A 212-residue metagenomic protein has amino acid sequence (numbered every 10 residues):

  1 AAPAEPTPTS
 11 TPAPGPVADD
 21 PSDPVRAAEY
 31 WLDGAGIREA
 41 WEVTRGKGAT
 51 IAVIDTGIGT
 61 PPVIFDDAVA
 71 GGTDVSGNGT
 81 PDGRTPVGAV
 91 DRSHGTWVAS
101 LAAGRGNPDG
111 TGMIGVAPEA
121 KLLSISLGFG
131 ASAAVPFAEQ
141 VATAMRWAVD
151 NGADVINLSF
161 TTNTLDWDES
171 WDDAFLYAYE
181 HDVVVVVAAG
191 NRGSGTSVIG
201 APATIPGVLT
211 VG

Functional and structural regions predicted by a protein language model:
A1-A4: Secretory targeting and sorting signals
P6-P12: Extracellular mucin-like PTS domains
A13-G15, D19-E119: Active-site core segment of subtilase-fold serine proteases
T50-V53, V155, V186, T210: Short glycine-aspartate micro-motif
I64, G207-T210: Glycine-centered tight turns that cap/initiate beta-strands
A70, S76, L123, V184-V186 (+1 more regions): Structural detector of well-ordered beta-strand residues that form the stable sheet scaffold of enzyme domains
G83-N163, G212: Subtilisin-like peptidase catalytic core
F129-T204: Substrate-binding/access-modulating region of protease and related hydrolase catalytic domains
